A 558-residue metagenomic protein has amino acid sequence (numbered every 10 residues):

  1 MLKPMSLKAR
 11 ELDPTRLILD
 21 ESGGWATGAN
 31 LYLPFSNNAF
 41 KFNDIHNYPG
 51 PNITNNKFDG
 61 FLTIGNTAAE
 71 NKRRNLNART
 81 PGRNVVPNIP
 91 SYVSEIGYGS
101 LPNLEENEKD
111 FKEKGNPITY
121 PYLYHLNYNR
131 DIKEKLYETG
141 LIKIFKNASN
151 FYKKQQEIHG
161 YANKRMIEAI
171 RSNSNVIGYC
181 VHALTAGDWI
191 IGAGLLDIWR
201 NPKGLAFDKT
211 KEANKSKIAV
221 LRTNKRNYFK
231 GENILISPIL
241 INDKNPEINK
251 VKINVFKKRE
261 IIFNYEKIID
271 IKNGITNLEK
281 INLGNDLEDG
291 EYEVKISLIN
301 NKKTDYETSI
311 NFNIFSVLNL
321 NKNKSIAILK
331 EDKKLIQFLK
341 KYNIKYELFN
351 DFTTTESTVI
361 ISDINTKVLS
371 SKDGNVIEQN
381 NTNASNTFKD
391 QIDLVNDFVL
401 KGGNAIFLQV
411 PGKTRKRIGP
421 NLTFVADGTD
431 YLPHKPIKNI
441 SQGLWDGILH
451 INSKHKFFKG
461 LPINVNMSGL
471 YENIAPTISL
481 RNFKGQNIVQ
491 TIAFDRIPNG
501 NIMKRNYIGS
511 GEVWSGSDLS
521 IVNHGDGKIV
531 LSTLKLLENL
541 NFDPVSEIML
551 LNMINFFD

Functional and structural regions predicted by a protein language model:
M1, T63-A69, K146-H159, K225 (+2 more regions): The substrate-binding groove and active-site-proximal loops of carbohydrate-active enzymes, especially glycoside
M1-T185, I190-W199: Substrate-binding/catalytic cleft of secreted carbohydrate-active enzymes, primarily glycoside hydrolases
N30-P49, F352-T387, N404: Short, well-ordered secondary-structure micro-motifs within conserved domains or adaptor modules
A68-A78, K435-P544: Catalytic beta-strand/loop cores that center a nucleophilic Ser/Cys/Thr and support acyl-enzyme chemistry
I167, V181-K244: Aromatic-rich peripheral "rim/lid" segments of glycoside hydrolase catalytic domains that contact and position glycan
N233-D270, T276-I281, G290-I299: Beta-strand-rich binding/interaction modules
G290-I296, N301-T366, Q409-P411, K416 (+4 more regions): Aromatic-Pro/Gly-enriched surface loop or interdomain linker that acts as a lid/target-recognition segment
N365-P476, S532, F542-V545: A glycine-rich, often tryptophan-bearing local segment used as a flexible ligand/cofactor-contacting loop or short
